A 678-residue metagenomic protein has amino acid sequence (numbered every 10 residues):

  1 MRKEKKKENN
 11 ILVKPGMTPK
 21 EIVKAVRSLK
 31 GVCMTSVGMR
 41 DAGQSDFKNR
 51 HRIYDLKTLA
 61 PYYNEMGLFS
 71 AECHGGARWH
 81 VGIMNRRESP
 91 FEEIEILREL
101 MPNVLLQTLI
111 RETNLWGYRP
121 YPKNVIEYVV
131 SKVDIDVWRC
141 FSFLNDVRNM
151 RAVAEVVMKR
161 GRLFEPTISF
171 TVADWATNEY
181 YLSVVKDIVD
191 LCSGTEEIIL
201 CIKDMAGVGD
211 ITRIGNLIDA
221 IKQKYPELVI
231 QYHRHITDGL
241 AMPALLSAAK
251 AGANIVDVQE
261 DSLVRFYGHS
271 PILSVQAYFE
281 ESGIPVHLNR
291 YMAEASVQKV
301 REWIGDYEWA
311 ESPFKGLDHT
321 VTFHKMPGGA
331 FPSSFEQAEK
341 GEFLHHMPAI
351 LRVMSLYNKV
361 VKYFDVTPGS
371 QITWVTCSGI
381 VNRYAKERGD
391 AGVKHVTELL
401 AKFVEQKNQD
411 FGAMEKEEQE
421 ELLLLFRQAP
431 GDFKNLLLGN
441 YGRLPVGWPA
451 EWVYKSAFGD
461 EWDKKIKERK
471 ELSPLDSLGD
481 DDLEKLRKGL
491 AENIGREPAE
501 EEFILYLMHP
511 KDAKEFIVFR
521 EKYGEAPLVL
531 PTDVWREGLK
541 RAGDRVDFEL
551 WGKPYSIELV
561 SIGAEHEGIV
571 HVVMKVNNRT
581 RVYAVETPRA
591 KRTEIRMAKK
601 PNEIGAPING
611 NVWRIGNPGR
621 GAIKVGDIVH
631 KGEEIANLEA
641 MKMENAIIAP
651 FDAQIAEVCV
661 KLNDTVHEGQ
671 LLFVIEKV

Functional and structural regions predicted by a protein language model:
M1-Y121, V125, K132: N-terminal capping/small domains of soluble enzymes
M34-M39, F69-C73, V104-E112, D136-R139 (+4 more regions): Hydrophobic faces of well-ordered beta-strands that scaffold small-molecule active sites in alpha/beta enzyme cores
S36-Q44, T58, Y62-G82, P313-V321 (+1 more regions): Terminal or standalone catalytic/regulatory effector modules within metabolic enzymes and repeat proteins
R40-D46, W79, P166-A176, I198-D210 (+2 more regions): Active-site-proximal beta-alpha loop/turn segments in soluble metabolic enzymes
P61-L68, N124-W138, L182-I202, S247-V256: Structural recognition of alpha->loop->beta junctions
G75-K186, A206-G209: Active-site beta->alpha loop and helix N-cap motifs at the rims of alpha/beta catalytic domains
M205-E398, E415: Catalytic alpha/beta core domains of metabolic enzymes, predominantly
I595-V678: Structured functional modules or segments
